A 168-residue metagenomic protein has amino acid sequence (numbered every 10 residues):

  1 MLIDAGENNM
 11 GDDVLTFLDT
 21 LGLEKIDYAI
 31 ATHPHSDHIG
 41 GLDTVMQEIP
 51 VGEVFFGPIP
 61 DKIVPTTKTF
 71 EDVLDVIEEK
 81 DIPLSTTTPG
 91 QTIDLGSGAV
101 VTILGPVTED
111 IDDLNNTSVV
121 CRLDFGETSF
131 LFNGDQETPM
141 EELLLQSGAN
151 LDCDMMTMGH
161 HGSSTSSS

Functional and structural regions predicted by a protein language model:
M1-S168: Non-globular, low-confidence helical/coil segments that flank catalytic cores
